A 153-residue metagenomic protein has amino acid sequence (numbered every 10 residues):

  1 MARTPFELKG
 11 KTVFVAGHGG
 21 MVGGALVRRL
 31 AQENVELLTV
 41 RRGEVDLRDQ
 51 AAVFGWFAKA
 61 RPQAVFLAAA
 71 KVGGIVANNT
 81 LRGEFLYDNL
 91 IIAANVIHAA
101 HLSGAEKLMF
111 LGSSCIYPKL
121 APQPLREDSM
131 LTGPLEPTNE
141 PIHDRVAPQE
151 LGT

Functional and structural regions predicted by a protein language model:
M1-T153: N-terminal Rossmann-like NAD(P)+-binding domain of SDR-like oxidoreductases, especially those catalyzing
